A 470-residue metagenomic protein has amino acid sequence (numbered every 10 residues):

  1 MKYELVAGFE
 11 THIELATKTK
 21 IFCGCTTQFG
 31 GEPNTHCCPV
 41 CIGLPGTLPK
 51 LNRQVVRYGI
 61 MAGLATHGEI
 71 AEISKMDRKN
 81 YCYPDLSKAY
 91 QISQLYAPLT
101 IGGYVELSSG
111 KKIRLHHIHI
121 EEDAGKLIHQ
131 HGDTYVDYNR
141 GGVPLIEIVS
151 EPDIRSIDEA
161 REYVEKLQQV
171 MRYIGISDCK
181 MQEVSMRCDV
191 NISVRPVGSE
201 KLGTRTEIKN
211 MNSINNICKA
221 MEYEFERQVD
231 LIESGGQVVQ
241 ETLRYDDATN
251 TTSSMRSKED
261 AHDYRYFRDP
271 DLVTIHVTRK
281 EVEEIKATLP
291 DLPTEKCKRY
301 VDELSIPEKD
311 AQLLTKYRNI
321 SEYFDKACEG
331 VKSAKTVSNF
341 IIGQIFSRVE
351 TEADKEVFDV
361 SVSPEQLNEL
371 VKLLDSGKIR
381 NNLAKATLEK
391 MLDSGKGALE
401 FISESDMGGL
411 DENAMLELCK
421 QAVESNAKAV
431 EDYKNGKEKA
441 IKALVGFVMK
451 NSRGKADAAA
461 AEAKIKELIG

Functional and structural regions predicted by a protein language model:
M1-D291, E308, E329-S333: Basic, nucleic-acid-interacting segments
A62, E224, F340, Q344-R348 (+7 more regions): Amphipathic alpha-helical segments in well-ordered regions
A160, A311, V337, A384 (+2 more regions): Small-residue helix-packing motif on alpha-helices
V184-P196, V301-D325, A334-E352, V362 (+2 more regions): Core structural elements
T294-V301: Extended, structured, electrostatic nucleic-acid-contact surfaces
V357-N368, K372, N381-K450: Strongly charged, low-complexity linkers/loops
G377-K378: Extended, charged alpha-helical coiled-coil/arm scaffolds that mediate oligomerization and mechanical coupling in large
E438-G470: Short, amphipathic C-terminal "tail helix"
